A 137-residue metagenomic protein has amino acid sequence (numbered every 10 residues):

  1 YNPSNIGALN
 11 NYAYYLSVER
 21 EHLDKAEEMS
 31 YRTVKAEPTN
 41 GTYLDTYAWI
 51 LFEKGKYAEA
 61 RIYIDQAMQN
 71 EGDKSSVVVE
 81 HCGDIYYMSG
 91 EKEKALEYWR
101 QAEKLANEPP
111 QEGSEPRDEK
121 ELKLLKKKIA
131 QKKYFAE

Functional and structural regions predicted by a protein language model:
P3, P38, G72-D73, N107: Short coil turns that delineate tetratricopeptide repeat
Y14-Y15, W49, D84: Residue-level recognition of tetratricopeptide repeat
V18-E19, E53-K54, M88, K128-F135: Register position in tetratricopeptide repeats
E19-R32, K54-Q66, E91-Y98: Structural signature of tandem alpha-helical TPR/SEL1-like repeats, specifically the intra-repeat loop/turn
Y87, K92-Q111: TPR/TPR-like (Sel1-like) alpha-helical repeat modules
